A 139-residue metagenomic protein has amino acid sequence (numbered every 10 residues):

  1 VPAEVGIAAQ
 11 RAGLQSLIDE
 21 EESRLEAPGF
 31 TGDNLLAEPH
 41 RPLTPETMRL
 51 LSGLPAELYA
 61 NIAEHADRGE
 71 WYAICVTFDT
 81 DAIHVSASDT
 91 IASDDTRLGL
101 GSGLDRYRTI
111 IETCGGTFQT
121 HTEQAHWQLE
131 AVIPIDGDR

Functional and structural regions predicted by a protein language model:
V1-R49, A63, I111-C114: Helix-loop-beta hinge of the Bergerat
G32-R41, F78, D89-I91, T122: Heptad-repeat coiled-coil segments of the DHp/HisKA dimerization-phosphoacceptor module
P45-Y72: Conserved ATP-binding N-box helix of the HATPase_c
G69-D81, S88-D89: Short beta-strand/loop element within the Bergerat-fold HATPase_c
T77, H121-H126, P134: A short beta-strand-to-loop micro-motif at the C-terminal edge of the catalytic HATPase_c
A82, I91-S93, E123-E130: Glycine-rich nucleotide-binding loop
T96-Q124: ATP phosphate-binding glycine-rich loop and adjacent ATP-lid/helix-beta elements within ATP-binding kinase/ATPase
G137-R139: C-terminal end segment of the histidine kinase catalytic
